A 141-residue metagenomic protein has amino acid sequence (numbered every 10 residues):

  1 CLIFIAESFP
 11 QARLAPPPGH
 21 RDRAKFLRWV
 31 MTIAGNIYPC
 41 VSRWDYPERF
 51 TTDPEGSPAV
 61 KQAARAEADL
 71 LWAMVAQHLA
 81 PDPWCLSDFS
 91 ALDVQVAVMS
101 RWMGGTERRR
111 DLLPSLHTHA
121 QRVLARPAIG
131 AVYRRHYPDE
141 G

Functional and structural regions predicted by a protein language model:
C1-Q62: GST-like domain detector, emphasizing the conserved glutathione-binding G-site in the N-terminal thioredoxin-like
I3, A73, Q121: Active-site phosphate/pyrophosphate- and oxyanion-stabilizing loops and adjacent acidic/basic residues in soluble
A12-P17, C40-S42, P83-D88, D111-L112 (+1 more regions): Short, hydrophobic secondary-structure boundary micro-motifs
C40-D45, P83-R109, H117, R122-V123: GST superfamily/GST-like fold recognition
F50, P138-G141: Carbohydrate-binding/catalytic loop surfaces
V60-L79: Amphipathic alpha-helical packing segments from all-alpha helical-bundle domains
A63-E67, L112-A125: Extended, well-ordered alpha-helical scaffold segments
V75, D93, V123-I129: Residue-level signal for nonpolar/aromatic packing positions in well-ordered secondary structure
